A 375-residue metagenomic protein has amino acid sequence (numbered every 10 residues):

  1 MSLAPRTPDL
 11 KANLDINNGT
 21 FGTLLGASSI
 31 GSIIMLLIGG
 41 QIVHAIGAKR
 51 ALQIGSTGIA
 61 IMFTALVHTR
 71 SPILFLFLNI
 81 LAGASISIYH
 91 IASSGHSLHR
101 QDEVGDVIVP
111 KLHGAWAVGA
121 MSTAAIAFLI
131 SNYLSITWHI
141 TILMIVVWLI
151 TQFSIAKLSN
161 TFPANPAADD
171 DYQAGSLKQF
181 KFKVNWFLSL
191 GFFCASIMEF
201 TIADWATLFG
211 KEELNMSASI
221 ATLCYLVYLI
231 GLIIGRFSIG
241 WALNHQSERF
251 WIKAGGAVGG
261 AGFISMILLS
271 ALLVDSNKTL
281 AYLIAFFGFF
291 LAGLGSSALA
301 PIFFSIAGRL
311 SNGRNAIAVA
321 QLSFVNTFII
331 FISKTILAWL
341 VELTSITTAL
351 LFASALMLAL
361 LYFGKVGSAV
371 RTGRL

Functional and structural regions predicted by a protein language model:
A4-G19, D204-I220: Short amphipathic helix-loop junctions that connect adjacent transmembrane helices in Major Facilitator Superfamily/SLC
D15, G47, H68-I73, N215 (+2 more regions): Helix-breaking motifs and short loop linkers at transmembrane-helix boundaries and internal kinks in secondary membrane
I34-R70: Conserved MFS/SLC helix-loop-helix module at the cytosolic interface between two early adjacent transmembrane helices
M35-A48, S131, G235-E248, V274 (+1 more regions): Helix-to-loop junctions at the C-terminal end of transmembrane segments in multipass secondary transporters
L78-A115: Cytoplasmic helix-loop-helix junction between adjacent transmembrane helices in 12-TM secondary transporters
W138-A156, T348-V366: Symmetry-related core transmembrane helices of the 12-TM Major Facilitator Superfamily/SLC fold
R249-F303: C-terminal transmembrane helical hairpin of 12-TM major facilitator-type secondary transporters
S311-I346, A353: A late C-terminal transmembrane helix in Major Facilitator Superfamily
